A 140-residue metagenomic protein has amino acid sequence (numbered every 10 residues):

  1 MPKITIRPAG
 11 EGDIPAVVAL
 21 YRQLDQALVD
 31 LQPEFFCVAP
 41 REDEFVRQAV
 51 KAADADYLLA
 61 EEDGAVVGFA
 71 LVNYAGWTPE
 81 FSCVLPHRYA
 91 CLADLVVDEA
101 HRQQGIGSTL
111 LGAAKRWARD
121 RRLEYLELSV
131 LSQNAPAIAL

Functional and structural regions predicted by a protein language model:
M1-P15: Conserved N-terminal entry element of GNAT/NAT acetyltransferase domains
D25-R47: Conserved GNAT-fold acetyl-CoA-binding loop/helix
R47-L59, C91: A short helix-loop-beta-strand connector motif used in the catalytic cores of GNAT acetyltransferases and, in some
L59, A65-Y74, C91, V96: Conserved beta-strand in the GNAT
C83-E99, S129: Conserved acetyl-CoA binding element of GNAT-fold acetyltransferases
V97, Q103-R116: Conserved acetyl-CoA-binding loop-helix of GNAT-fold acetyltransferases
S108, D120, S132-L140: Conserved active-site alpha-helix within GNAT-family acetyltransferase domains
A118-S129: Conserved GNAT acetyl-CoA-binding A-motif
